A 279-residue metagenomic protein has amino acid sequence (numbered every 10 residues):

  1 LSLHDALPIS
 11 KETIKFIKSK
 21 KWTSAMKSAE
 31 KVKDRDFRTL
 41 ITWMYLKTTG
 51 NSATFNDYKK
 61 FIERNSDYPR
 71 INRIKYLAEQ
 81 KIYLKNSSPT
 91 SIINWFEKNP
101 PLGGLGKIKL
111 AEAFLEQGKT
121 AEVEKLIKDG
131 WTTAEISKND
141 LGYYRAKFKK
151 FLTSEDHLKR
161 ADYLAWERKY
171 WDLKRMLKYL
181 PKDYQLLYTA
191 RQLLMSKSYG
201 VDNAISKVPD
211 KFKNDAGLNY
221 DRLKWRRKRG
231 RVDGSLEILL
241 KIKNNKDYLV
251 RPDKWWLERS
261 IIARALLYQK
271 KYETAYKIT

Functional and structural regions predicted by a protein language model:
S2-L7: Short, small-residue-biased leader/transition segments that mark boundaries at the very start of proteins
P8-K21, K159-L164, D221-R226, I262-Y268: Alpha-helical segment of the N-proximal tetratricopeptide repeat
E12, T42-Y45, A78, L110 (+4 more regions): Structural register within alpha-helical repeat arrays
M26-D36, K47-G50, K59-P69, K81-Y83 (+8 more regions): Solenoid-like repeat scaffolds
